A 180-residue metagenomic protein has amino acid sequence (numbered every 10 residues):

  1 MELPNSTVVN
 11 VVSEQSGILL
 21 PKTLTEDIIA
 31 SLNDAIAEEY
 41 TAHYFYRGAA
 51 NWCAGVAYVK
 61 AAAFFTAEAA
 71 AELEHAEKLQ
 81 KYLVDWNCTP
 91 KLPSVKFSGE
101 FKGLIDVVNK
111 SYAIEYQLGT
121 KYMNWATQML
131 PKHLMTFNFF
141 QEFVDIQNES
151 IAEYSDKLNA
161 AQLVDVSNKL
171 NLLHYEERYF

Functional and structural regions predicted by a protein language model:
M1-F180: Iron-associated oxidoreductase/ferritin-like identity signal
